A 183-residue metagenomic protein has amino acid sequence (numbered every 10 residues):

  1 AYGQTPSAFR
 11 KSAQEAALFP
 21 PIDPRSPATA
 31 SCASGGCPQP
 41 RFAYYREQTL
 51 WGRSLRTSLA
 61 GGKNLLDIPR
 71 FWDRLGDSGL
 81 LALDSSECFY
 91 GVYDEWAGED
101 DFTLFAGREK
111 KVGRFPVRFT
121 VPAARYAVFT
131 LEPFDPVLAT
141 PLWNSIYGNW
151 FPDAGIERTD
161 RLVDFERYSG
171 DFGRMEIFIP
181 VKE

Functional and structural regions predicted by a protein language model:
Y2-E183: A solvent-exposed interaction/effector surface
